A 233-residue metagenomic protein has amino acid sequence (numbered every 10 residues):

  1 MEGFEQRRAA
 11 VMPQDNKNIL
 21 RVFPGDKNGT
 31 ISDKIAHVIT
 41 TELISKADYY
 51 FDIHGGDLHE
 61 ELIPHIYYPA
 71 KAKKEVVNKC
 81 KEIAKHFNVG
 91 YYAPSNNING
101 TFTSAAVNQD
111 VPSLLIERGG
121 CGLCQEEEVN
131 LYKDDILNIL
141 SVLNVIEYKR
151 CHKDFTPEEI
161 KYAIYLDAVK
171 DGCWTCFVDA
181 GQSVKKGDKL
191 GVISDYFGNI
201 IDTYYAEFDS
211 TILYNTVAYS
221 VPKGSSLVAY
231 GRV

Functional and structural regions predicted by a protein language model:
M1-V233: Structured catalytic-domain cores with a bias toward divalent-metal coordination
